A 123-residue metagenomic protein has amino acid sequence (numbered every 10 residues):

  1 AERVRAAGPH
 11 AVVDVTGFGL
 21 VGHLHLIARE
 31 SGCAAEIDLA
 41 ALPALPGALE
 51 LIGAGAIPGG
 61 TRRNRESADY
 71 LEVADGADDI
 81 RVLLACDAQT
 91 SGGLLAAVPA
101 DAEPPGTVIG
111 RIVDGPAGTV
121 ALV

Functional and structural regions predicted by a protein language model:
A1-R5: Short, acidic (Asp/Glu-rich) active-site segment that either coordinates a divalent metal cofactor
A6-V123: Glycine-/charge-enriched secondary-structure boundary and capping motifs
